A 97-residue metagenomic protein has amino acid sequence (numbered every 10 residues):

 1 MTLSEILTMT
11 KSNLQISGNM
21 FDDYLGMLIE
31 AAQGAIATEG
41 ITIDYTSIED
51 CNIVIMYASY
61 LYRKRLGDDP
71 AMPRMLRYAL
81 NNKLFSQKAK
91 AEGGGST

Functional and structural regions predicted by a protein language model:
M1-I53, L66, F85-T97: Conserved short "hinge" loops at termini or chain/domain junctions
Y62-F85: C-terminal structural segments of small proteins and small subunits
